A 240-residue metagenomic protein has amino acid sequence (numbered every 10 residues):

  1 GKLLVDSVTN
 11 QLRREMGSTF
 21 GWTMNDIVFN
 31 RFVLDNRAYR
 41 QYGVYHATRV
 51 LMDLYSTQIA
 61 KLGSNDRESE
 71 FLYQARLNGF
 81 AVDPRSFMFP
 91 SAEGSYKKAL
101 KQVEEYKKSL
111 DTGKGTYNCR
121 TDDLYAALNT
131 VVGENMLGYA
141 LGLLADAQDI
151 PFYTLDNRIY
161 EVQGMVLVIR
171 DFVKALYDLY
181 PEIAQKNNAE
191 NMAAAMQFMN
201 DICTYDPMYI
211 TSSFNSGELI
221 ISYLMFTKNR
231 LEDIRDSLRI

Functional and structural regions predicted by a protein language model:
G1-D26, D122-A140, L179, S213: Ser/Thr/Asn(+Pro)-rich, low-complexity disordered segments
G1-S91: N-terminal Sec/ER secretory leader and immediately downstream segment of secreted/extracellular precursors
M16-D26, M52, S56, L100 (+6 more regions): Extended amphipathic alpha-helical scaffold segments
G21-V33, T112, L144-T154, P207-S212: Short, charged/polar, low-complexity loop and linker segments that flank or interrupt alpha-helical bundles
L34-Y45, R49, L124-A126, Y153-V166 (+2 more regions): Short, low-complexity cationic-aromatic patches
F71-V103, E190-Y209: Long, amphipathic, charge-rich alpha-helical segments that form helical bundles/coiled-coils
A92-M196: Extended amphipathic alpha-helical interaction segments
I169-I240: A cross-kingdom marker for long, charged
